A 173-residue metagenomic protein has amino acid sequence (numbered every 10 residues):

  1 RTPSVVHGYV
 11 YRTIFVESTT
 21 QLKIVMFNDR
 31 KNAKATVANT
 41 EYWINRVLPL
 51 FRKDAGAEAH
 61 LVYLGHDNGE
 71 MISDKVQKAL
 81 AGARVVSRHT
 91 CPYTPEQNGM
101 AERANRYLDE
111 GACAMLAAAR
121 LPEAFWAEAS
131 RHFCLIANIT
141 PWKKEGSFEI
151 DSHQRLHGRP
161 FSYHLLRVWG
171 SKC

Functional and structural regions predicted by a protein language model:
R1-C173: Anionic group-binding determinants
